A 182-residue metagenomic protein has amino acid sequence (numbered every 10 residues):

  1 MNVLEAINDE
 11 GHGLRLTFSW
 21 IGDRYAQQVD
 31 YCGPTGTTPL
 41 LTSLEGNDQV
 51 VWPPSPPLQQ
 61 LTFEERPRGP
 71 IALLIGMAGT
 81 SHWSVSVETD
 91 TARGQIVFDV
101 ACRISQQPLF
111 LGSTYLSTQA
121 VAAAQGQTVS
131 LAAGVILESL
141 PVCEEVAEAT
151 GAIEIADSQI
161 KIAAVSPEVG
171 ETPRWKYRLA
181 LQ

Functional and structural regions predicted by a protein language model:
M1-D48, L131, L181: Beta-strand-rich N-terminal accessory domains
D9, P67, A78, T91-R93 (+2 more regions): Surface-exposed coil/turn segments at beta-strand junctions on protein surfaces, enriched
R24-A26, Y31-T42, M77-S86, Q107-F110 (+2 more regions): Short, surface-exposed beta-strand/loop "edge" segments at domain boundaries and coil↔beta transitions
P39-L41, N47-W52, V135-I136, L140-V142: Non-catalytic accessory regions flanking glycosidase/transglycosidase catalytic cores in CAZymes
N47-S105: Extended, loop-rich substrate-binding clefts of extracytoplasmic carbohydrate-active enzymes
V97-G126: Acidic (Asp/Glu-rich), glycine- and aromatic
V100, V169-L181: Short Pro-Gly-centered flexible turn/kink motifs
A123-E171: Trp/Gly-enriched beta-strand surface patches
